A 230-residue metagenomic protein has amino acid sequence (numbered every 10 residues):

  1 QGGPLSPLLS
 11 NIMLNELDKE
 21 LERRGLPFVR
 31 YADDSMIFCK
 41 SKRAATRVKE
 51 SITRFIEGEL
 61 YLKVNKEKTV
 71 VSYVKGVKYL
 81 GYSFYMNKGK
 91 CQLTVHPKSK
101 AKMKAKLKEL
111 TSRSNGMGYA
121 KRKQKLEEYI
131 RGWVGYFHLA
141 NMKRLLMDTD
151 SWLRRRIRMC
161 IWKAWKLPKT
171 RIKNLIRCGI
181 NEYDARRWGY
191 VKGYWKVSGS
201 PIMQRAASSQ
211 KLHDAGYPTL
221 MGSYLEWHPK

Functional and structural regions predicted by a protein language model:
Q1-K230: Non-catalytic terminal/accessory segments
